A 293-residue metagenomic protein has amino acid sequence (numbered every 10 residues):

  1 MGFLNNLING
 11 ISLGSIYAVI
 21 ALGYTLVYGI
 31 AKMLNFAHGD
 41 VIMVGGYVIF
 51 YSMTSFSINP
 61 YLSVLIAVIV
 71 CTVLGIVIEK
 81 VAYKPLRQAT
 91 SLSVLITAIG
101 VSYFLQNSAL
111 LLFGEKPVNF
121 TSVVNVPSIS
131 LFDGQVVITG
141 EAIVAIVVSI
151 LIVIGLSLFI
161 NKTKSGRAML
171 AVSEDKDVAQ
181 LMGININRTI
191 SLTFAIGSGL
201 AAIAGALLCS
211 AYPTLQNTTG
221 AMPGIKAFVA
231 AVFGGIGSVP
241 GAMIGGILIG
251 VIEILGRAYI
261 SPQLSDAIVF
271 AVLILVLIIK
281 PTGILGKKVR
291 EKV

Functional and structural regions predicted by a protein language model:
M1-I20, V48, P60-S63, A89-S93 (+5 more regions): Membrane-interfacial amphipathic/re-entrant helices at transmembrane-helix boundaries
I8, I30-V77, V81, L86 (+1 more regions): Membrane-embedded helix boundary and interhelical linker motif in transport proteins
L13, Q135-L215, V239-I244: Helix-loop-helix "hairpin" substructures at the membrane interface of multi-pass membrane proteins
S15, Y24-G46, P60, Q88-S93 (+7 more regions): Short, non-helical or kinked segments that cap or interrupt transmembrane helices
V19, S57-I69, S191-A271: Transmembrane alpha-helical segments in multi-pass inner-membrane proteins
Y24, S57-V101, S108, I244-G245 (+2 more regions): Alpha-helical transmembrane segments within multi-pass membrane transporters and channels
G46-F50, A67-L74, V101-A109, I146-S157 (+5 more regions): Hydrophobic core segments of alpha-helical transmembrane domains in multi-pass membrane transport and ion-translocation
F56, L86, S91-K162, T189-L192 (+5 more regions): Transmembrane helix-bundle core of multi-pass membrane transporters and related energy-transducing complexes
